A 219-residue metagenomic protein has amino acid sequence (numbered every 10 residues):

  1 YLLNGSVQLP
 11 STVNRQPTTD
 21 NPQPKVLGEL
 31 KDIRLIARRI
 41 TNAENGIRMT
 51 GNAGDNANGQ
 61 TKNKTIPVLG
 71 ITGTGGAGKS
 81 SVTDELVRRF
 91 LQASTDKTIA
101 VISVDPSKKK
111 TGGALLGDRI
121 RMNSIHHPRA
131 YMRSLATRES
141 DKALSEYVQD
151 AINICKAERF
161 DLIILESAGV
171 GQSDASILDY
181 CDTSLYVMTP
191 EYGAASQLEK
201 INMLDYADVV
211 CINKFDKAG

Functional and structural regions predicted by a protein language model:
Y1-N14, D20-V68: Extreme N-terminal, non-catalytic leader segments that precede Walker-type/kinase nucleotide-binding cores
T41-R48, D55-Q60, K64-I66, A77 (+1 more regions): Nucleotide-state-sensitive switch-loop elements of NTP-binding domains
T72-G75: Residues at the beta-strand->loop junction immediately N-terminal to the Walker
V82: Hydrophobic positions on the alpha1 helix immediately C-terminal to the Walker A/P-loop
T183-M188, L204-A218: Conserved beta-strand/loop subsegment of P-loop NTPase cores
G193-E199: Short, charged, surface-exposed secondary-structure boundary motifs
